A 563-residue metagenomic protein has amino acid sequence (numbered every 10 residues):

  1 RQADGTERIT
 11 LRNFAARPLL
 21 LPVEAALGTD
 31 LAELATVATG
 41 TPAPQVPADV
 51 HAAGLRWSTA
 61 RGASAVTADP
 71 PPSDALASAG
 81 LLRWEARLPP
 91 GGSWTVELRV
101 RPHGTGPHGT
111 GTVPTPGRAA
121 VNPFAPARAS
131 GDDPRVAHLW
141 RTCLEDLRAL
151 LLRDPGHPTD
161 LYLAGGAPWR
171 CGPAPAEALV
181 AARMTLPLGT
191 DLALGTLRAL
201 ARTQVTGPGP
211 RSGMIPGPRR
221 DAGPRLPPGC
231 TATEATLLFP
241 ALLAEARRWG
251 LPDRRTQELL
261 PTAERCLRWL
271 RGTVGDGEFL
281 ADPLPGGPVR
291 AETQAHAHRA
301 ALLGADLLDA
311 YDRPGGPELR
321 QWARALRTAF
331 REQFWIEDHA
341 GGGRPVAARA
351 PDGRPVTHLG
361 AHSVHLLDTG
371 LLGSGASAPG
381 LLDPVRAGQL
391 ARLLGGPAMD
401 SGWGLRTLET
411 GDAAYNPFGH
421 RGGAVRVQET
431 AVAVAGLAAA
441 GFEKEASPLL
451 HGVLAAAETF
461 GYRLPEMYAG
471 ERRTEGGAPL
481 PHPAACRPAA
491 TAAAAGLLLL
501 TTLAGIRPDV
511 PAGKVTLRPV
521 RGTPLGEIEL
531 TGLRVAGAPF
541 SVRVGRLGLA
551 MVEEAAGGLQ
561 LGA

Functional and structural regions predicted by a protein language model:
Q2-T6, R12-G172, R248-L260, E264-R271 (+4 more regions): Acidic/polar, glycine-enriched structural segments that form the non-catalytic walls/loops of the carbohydrate-binding
T6-N13, R17-L19, P524-A556: Carbohydrate-binding surface patches
P114, R118-A119, D160-A178, L186 (+7 more regions): Solvent-exposed loop and edge beta-strand segments that line ligand/cofactor-binding and catalytic clefts
P126-A129, L179-D191, L238-R254, H296-R313 (+3 more regions): Well-ordered alpha-helical scaffold segments within catalytic/enzyme domains
R135-T142, L200-M214, A246-E292, Q321-A325 (+4 more regions): Active-site acid/base region of carbohydrate-active enzymes
L151-P168, T206-R225, R271-G286, E332-P351 (+2 more regions): Glycine- and aromatic-rich loop/turn segments at beta-sheet edges
C171-E278, A291-Q294, V427-V434, A446 (+2 more regions): Aromatic-rich carbohydrate-recognition surfaces in CAZymes
Y311-A347, D383-A538, G562-A563: Non-catalytic carbohydrate-binding regions of carbohydrate-active enzymes
